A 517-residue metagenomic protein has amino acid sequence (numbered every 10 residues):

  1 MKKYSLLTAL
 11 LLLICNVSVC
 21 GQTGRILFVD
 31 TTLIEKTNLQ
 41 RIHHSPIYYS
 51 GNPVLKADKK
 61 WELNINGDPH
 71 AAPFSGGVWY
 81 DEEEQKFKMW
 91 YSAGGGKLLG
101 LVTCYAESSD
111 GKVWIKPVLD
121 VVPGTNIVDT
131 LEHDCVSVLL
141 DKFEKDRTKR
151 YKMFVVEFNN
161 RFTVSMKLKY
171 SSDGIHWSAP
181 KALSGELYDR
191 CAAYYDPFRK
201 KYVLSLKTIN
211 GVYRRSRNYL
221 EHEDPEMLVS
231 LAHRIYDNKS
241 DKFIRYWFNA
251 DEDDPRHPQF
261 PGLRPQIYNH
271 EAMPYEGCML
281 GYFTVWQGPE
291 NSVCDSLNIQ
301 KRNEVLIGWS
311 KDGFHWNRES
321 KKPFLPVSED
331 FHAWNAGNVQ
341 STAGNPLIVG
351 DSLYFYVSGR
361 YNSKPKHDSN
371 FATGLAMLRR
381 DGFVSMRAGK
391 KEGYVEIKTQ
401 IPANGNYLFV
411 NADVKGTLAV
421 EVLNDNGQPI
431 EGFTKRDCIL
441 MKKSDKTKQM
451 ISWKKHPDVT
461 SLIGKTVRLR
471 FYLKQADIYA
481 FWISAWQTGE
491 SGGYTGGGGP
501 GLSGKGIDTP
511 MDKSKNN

Functional and structural regions predicted by a protein language model:
Y4-C15: Sec-dependent N-terminal signal peptides
G21-Y268, M273-A336, G350, Y356-N516: Beta-rich carbohydrate-recognition and catalytic domains
Q340-A343: Extracellular glycan/ECM-engagement signal in secreted proteins
